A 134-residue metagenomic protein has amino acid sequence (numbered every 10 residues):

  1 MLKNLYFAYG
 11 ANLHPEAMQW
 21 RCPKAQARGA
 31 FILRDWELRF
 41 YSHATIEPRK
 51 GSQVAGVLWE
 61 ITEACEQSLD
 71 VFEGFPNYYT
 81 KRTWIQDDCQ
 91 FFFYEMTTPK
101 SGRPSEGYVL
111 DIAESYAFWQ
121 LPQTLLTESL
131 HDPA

Functional and structural regions predicted by a protein language model:
M1-A134: Glycine-aromatic micro-motifs
